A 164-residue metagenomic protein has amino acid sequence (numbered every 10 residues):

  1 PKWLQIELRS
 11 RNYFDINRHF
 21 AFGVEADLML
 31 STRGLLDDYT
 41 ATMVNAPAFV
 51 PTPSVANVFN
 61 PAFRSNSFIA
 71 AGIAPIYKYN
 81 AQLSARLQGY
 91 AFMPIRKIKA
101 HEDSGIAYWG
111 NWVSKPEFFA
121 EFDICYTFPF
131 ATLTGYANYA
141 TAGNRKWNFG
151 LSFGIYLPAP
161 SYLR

Functional and structural regions predicted by a protein language model:
P1-N80, L87, K97, I106: C-terminal outer-membrane beta-barrel translocator/porin domains of Gram-negative envelope proteins and their
K2-I6, F20, S65-I69, W112-A120 (+2 more regions): Residues that define the transmembrane beta-barrel architecture of outer-membrane proteins
R9, D27-S31, I76, Q88-P94 (+3 more regions): Outer-membrane beta-barrel pore domains and translocons
F14-R18, Y77-L83, T127-F130, L157-S161: Outer-membrane beta-barrel strand-turn architecture
A21-E25, S84-Q88, E121-D123, T132-Y136 (+1 more regions): Residue-level detector of the transmembrane beta-barrel scaffold of outer-membrane proteins
I76-D123: C-terminal hydrophobic structural anchor segments that stabilize assembly/packing rather than catalytic chemistry
S104-A107, T132-N138: Short beta-alpha connecting loops at secondary-structure transitions that line or flank enzyme active sites
I124-A131, R145-R164: Outer-membrane beta-barrel "beta-signal"
